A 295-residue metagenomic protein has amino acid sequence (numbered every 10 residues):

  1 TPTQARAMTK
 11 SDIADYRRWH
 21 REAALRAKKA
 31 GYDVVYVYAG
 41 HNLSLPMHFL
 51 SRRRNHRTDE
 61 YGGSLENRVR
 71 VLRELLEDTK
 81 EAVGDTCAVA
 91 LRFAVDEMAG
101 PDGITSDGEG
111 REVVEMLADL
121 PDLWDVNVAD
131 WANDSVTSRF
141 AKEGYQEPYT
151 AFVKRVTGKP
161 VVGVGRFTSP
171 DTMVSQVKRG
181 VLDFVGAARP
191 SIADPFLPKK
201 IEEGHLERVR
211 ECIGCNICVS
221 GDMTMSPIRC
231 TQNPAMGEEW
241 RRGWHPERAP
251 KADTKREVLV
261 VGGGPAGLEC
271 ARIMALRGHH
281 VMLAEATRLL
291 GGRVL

Functional and structural regions predicted by a protein language model:
T1-V261, P265-V281, L289-G291: Flavin-dependent oxidoreductase catalytic cores
